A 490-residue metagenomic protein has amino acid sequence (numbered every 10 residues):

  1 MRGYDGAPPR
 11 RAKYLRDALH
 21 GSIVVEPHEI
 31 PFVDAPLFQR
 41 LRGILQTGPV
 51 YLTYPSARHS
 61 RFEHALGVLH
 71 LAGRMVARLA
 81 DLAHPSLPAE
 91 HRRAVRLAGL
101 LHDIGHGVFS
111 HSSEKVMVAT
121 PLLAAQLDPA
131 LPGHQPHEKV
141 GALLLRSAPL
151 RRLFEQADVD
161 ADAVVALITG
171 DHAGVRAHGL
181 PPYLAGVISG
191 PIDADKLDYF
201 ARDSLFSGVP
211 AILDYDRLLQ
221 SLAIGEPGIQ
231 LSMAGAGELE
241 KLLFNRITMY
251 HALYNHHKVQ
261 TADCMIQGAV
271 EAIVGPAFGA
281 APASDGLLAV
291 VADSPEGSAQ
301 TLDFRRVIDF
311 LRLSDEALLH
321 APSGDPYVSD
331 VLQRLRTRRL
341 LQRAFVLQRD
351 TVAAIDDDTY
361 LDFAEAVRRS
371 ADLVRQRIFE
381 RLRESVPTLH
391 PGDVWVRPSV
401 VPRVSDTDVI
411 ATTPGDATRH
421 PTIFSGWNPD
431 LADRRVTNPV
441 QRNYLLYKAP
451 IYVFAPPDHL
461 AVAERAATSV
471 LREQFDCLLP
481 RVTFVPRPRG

Functional and structural regions predicted by a protein language model:
M1-L97, H106-G490: Histidine-centered, transition-metal-coordinating active-site segments
